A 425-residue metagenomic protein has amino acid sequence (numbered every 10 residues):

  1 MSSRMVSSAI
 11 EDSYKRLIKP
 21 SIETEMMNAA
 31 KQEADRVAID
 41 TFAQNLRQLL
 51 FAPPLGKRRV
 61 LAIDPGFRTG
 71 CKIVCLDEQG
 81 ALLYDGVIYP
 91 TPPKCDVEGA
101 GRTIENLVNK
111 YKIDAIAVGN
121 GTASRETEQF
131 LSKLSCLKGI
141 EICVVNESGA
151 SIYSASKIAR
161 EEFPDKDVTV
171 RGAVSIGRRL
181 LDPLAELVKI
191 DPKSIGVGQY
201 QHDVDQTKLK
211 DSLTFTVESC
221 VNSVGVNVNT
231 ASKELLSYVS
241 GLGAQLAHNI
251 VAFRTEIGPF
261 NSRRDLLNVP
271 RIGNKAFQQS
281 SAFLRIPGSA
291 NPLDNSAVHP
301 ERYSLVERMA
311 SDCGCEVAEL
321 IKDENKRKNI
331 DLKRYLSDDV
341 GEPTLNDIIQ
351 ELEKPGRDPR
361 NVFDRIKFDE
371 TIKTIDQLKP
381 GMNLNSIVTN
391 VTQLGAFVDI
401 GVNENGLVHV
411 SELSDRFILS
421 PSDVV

Functional and structural regions predicted by a protein language model:
M1-R59, E78, G101-N106, K110: Extended, highly charged clamp/arch subdomains and adjacent linkers that form or line substrate-binding channels
M1-Y14, I18, I22, N291-V425: Low-complexity, acidic/Ser/Thr- and charged residue-rich accessory regions of DNA metabolism proteins
P54-L82, G273: Gly/Thr-rich phosphate-binding beta-strand-loop-beta motif of the actin/hexokinase/Hsp70
V60-A62, K72, E128-F130, S262-D265 (+2 more regions): Short beta-alpha junctions and helix-cap segments that line functional grooves
P65, E78-Q79, V87-I88, G121 (+7 more regions): Short, ordered loop/turn segments at secondary-structure junctions
G80-I113, A117: Nucleic-acid-processing active sites and adjacent nucleic-acid-binding tracks, predominantly divalent metal-dependent
D114-A123, C143: Short glycine-rich phosphate-binding loop at a beta-alpha junction
I152, E161-P259, Q278-V306, A310 (+3 more regions): Long, highly charged, low-complexity intrinsically disordered interaction regions that mediate electrostatic DNA/RNA
